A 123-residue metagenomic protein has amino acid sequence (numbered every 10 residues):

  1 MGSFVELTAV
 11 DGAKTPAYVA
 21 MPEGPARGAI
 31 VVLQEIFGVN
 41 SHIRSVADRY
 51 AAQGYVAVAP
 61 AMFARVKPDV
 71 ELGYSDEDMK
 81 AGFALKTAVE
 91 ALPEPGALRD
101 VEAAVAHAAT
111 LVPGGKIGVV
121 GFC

Functional and structural regions predicted by a protein language model:
M1-F122: N-terminal cap/leader regions of alpha/beta-hydrolase-fold enzymes, predominantly small-molecule hydrolases
